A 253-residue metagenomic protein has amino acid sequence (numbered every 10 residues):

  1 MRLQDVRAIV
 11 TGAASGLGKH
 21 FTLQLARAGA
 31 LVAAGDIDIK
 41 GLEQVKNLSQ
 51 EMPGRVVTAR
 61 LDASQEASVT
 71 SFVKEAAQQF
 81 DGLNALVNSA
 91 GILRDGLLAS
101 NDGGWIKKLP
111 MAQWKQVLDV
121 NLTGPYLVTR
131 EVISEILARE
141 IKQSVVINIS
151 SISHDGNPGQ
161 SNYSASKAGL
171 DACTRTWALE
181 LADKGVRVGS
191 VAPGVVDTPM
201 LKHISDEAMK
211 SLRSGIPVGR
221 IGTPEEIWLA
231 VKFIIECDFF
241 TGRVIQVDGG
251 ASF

Functional and structural regions predicted by a protein language model:
R2, R220-V247, S252: C-terminal substrate-recognition "lid" of short-chain dehydrogenase/reductases
L3-A33: Canonical Rossmann dinucleotide-binding motif of NAD(H)/NADP(H)-dependent dehydrogenases/reductases, specifically
A28-Q44: Conserved glycine-rich Rossmann-like NAD(P)H-binding loop of the short-chain dehydrogenase/reductase
G82, L86, A182, R187 (+1 more regions): Short, small/polar-rich loop/turn modules that mediate ligand/substrate recognition or access, typified
L97-L118, L212: Substrate-binding pocket helix/loop in short-chain dehydrogenase/reductase
W105, L109-Q113, A138, K142-G169 (+1 more regions): Catalytic loop of short-chain dehydrogenase/reductase
T129-R130, R175: A short, exposed helix-loop element centered on a Lys and neighboring polar residues
